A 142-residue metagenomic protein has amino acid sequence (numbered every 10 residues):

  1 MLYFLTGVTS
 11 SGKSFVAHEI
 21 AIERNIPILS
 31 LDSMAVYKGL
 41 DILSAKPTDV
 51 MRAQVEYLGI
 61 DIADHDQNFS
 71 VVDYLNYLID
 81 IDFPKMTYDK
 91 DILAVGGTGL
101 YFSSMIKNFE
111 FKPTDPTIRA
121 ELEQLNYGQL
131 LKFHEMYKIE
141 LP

Functional and structural regions predicted by a protein language model:
M1-P142: Phosphate/pyrophosphate-binding catalytic cores of soluble transferases and nucleic-acid-acting enzymes
